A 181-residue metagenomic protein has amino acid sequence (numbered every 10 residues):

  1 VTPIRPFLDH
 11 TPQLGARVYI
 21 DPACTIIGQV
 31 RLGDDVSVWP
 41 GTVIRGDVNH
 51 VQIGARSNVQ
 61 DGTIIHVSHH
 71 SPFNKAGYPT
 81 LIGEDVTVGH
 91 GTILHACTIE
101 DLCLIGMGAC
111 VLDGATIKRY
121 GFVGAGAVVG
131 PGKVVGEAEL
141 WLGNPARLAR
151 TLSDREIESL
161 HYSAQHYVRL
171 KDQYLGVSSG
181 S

Functional and structural regions predicted by a protein language model:
V1-Q13, G41, D47-T80, H90-G91 (+1 more regions): Glycine-rich hexapeptide-repeat left-handed beta-helix
T2-V38: N-terminal segments that cap or nucleate solenoid repeat domains
D21, G46-D47: Thr-Gly-centered strand-to-loop micro-motif
T87: Short proline/glycine- and basic residue-enriched helix-capping loop/turn segments at helix->loop/beta transitions
